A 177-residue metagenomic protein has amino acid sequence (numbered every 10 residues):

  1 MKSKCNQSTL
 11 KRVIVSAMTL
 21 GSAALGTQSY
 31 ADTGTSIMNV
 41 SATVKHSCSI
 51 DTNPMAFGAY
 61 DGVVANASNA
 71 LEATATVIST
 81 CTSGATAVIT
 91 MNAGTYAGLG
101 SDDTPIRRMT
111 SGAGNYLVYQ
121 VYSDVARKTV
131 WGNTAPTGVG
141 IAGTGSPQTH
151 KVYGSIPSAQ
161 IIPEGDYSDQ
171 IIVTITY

Functional and structural regions predicted by a protein language model:
K2-S16: Bacterial N-terminal signal peptides that target proteins for export
V15-A24: Bacterial N-terminal signal peptides
G26-Q28: N-terminal signal peptide c-region/cleavage motif recognized by signal peptidases
Y30-S111, T137-Y177: N-terminal small/polar-rich segments of proteins
N92-G94, Q120-D124: Predominantly extracellular/luminal cell-surface or secreted proteins
A113, V125-R127: Solvent-exposed strand-loop boundary residues in beta-sheet-rich modules
T129-A135: Short beta-strand and strand-turn-strand segments in soluble, beta-rich domains
